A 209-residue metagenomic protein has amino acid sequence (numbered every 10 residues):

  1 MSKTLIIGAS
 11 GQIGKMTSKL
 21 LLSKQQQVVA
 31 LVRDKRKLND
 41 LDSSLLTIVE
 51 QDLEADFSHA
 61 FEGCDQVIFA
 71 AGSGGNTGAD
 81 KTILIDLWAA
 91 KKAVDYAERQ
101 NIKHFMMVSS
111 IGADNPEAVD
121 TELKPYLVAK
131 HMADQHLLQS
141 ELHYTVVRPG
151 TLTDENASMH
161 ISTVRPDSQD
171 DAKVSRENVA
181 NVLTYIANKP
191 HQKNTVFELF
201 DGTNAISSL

Functional and structural regions predicted by a protein language model:
T4-K24: N-terminal Rossmann NAD(P)H-binding glycine-rich loop of SDR-like oxidoreductase domains
L5, R36-K92, Y96-R99, A187-N188: NAD(P)H-binding glycine-rich loop region in Rossmannoid oxidoreductase-like domains and their noncatalytic homologs
Q27-V29, K35, T77, K81 (+2 more regions): Conserved Rossmann-fold NAD(P)-dependent oxidoreductase catalytic core, especially the SDR/UDP-sugar
A71, M106-S109, G150, F200: Active-site beta-alpha turn of Rossmann-fold NAD(P)-dependent dehydrogenases/reductases
A90, D170-Y185, T195: Substrate-positioning beta->alpha
R148-V164: Flexible, glycine-rich beta-alpha linker
N156-I161, I186-T195: Glycine/proline-rich active-site loop of Rossmann-fold NAD(P)-dependent oxidoreductases
K189-L209: Core catalytic loop region at the nicotinamide-binding pocket of NAD(P)H-dependent oxidoreductases
